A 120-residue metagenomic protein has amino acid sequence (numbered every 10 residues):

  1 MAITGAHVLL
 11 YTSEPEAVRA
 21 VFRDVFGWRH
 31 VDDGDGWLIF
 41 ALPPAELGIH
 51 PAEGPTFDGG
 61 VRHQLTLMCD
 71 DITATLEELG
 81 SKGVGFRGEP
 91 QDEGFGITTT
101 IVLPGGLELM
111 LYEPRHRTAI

Functional and structural regions predicted by a protein language model:
M1-R19, E46, H63-L65, R115-I120: N-terminal beta-strand motif that seeds the catalytic metal site of vicinal oxygen chelate
V18-R23, L79, G106: Conserved active-site tyrosine of GNAT-family acetyltransferases
F26-D32, G85-P90: Short secondary-structure junctions
W28-R62, I101, E108-R115: Conserved short beta-strand elements that form part of the metal-binding/catalytic scaffold of enzyme active sites
L65-L79, V84-G88: Mid-chain, well-packed structural core segment of small domains
G80-I120: Vicinal oxygen chelate
